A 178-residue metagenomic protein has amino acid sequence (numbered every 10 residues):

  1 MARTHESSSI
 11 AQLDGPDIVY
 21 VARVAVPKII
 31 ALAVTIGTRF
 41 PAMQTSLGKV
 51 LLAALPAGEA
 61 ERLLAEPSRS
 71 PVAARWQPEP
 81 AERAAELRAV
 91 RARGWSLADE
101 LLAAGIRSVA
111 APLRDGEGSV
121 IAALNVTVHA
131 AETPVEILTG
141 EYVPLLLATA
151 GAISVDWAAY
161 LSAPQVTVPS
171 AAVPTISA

Functional and structural regions predicted by a protein language model:
M1-I29, A54-A57, R83-A89: All-alpha effector-binding/dimerization core of bacterial HTH-type transcriptional repressors
S9-A11, A98, A123: Structural detector of well-ordered beta-strand residues that form the stable sheet scaffold of enzyme domains
V21-R23, E100, A123: Residue-level detector of high-confidence beta-strand sites
I29-A104, P169-S170: Short, solvent-exposed recognition segments
E86, R93, A122-A178: Juxtadomain coupling helices with adjacent low-complexity linkers
R107-A111: Short hydrophobic beta-strand micro-motif common in sensory/regulatory domains
L113-G116: Sensor-regulatory modules in signal-transduction proteins
